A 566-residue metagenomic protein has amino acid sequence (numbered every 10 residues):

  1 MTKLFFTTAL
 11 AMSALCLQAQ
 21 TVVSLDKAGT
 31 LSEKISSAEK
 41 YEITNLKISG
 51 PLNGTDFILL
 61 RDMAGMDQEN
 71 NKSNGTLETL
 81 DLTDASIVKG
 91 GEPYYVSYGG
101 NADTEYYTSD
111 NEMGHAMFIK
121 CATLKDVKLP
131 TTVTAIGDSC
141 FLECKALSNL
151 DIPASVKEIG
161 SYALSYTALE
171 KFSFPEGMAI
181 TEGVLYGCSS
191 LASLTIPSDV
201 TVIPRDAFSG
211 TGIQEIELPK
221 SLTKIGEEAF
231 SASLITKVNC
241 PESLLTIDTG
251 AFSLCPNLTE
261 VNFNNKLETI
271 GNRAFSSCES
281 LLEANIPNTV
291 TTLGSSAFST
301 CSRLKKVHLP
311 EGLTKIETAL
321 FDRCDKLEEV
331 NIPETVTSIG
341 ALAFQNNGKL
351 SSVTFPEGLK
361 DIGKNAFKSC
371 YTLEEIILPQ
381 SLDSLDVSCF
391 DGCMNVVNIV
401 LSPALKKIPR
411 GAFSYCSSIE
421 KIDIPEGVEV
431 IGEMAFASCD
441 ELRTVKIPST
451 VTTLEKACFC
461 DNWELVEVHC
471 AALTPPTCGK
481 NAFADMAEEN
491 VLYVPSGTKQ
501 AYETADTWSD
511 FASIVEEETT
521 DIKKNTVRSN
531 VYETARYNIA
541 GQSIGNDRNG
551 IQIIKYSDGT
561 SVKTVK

Functional and structural regions predicted by a protein language model:
M1-K3, I551-K566: C-terminal tail/sorting-segment detector
M1-T21: Bacterial Sec-dependent N-terminal signal peptides
Q20-D26, T44-L52, N70-E92, G99-N111 (+18 more regions): Structural signature of tandem-repeat unit edges
T30-E39, T55-G65, Y162, L194 (+4 more regions): Short, T/G/N/S-enriched strand-turn elements that build extracellular solenoid repeat scaffolds
H115-M117, G137-L142, G160-A163, E182-Y186 (+13 more regions): Consensus positions within tandem repeat domains that build extended binding/scaffold surfaces
E503-D521: A recurrent domain-boundary module in secreted/ectodomain proteins
E516-A540: Residue-level detector of functionally pivotal "anchor" positions at catalytic/ligand-binding pockets or at interdomain
R536-D558: Short, surface-exposed loop/turn motifs with a glycine/proline- and acidic-biased composition
